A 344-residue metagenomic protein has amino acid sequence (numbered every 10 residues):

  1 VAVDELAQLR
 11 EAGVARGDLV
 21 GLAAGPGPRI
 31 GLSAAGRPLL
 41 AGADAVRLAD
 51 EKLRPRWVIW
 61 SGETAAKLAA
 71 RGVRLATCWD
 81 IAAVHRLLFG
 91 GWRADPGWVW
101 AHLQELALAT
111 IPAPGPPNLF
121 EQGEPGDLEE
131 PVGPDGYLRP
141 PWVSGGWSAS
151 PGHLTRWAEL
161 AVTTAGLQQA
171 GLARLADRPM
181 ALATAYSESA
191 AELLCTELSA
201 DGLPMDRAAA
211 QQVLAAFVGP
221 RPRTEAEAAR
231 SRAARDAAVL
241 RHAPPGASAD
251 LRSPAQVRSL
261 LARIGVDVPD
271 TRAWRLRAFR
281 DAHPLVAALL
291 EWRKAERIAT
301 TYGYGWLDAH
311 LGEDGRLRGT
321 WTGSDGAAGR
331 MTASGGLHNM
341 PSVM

Functional and structural regions predicted by a protein language model:
V1-A35, L119, G133, Y137-M344: Conserved "right-hand" nucleotidyltransferase catalytic core of DNA-directed polymerases
V1-H102, V343: Conserved RNase H-like, two-metal-ion catalytic cores of nucleic-acid enzymes
G62-S150: Metal-dependent phosphoesterase core characteristic of DEDDh/y 3'-5' exonuclease domains
